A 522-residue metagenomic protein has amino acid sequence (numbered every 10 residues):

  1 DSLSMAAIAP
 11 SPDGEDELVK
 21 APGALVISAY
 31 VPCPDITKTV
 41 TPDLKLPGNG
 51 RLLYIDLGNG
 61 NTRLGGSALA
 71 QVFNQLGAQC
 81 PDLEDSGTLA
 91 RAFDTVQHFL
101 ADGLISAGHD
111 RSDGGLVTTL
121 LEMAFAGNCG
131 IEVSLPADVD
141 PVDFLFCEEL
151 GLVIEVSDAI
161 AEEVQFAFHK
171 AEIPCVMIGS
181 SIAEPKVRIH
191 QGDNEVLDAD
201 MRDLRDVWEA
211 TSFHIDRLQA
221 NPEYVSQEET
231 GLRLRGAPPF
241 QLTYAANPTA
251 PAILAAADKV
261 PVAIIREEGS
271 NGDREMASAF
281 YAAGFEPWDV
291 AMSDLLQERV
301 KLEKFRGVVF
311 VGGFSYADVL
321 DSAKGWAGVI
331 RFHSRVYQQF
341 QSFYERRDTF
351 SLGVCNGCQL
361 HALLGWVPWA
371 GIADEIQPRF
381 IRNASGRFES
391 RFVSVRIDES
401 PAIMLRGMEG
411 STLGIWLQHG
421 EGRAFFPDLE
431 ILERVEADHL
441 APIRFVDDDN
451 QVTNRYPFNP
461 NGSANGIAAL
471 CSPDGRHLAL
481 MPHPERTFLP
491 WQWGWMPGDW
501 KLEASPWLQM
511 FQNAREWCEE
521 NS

Functional and structural regions predicted by a protein language model:
L3-F146, D158-P261, G269: Intein/HINT protein-splicing elements and their conserved insertion hotspots or analogous self-processing inserts
K20-A24, P47, C147-E149, D321 (+2 more regions): Short, solvent-exposed loop/turn segments at the edges of secondary structure
A78-D82, Y281-G284, L320-V329, I443-R444 (+1 more regions): Short, basic, glycine/proline-bearing loop/turn elements
I131, C175, P287-W288, H477: Hydrophobic anchor at the start of a short beta-strand that flanks the dinucleotide cofactor-binding loop
V153-S157: Short hydrophobic/aromatic beta-strand micro-patches that form the beta-sheet surface supporting nucleotide- or nucleic
P174, D348-F350, R476: Proline-centered loop/turn at the N-terminus of a beta-strand
I178, E298-V300, Y337, Q341-S342 (+1 more regions): Amide-donor transfer/coupling interface in amidating biosynthetic enzymes
Q191, E195-V354, C358-W369, I381-E389 (+2 more regions): N-terminal beta1-alpha1 cap of cysteine-dependent amidohydrolase-like domains
